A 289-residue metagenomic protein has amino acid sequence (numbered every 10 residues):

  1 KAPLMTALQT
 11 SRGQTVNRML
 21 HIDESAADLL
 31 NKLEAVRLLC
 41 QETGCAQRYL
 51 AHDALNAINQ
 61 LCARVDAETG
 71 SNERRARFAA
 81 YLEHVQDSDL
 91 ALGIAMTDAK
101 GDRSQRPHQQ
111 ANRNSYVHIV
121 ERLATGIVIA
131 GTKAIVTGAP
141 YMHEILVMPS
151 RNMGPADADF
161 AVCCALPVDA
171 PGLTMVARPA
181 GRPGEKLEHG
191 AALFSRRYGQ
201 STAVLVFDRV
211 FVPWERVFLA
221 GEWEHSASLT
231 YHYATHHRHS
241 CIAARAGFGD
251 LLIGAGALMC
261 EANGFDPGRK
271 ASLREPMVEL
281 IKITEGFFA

Functional and structural regions predicted by a protein language model:
A2-L92, E144: Internal helix-loop-helix
A63-V128: Gly/Pro-rich turn-and-neighbor structural signature
Y81-E83, Y116-I119, K133-T137, S150-P155 (+1 more regions): A generic local secondary-structure boundary/capping motif
L90-L92, T125, H143-I145, F160-C164 (+2 more regions): Structural beta-strand/beta-sheet cores of well-ordered domains, especially the beta-sheet scaffolds that support
R103, A177-P179, K186-R196: Short Gly/Thr-rich strand-loop-strand
T132, V136-K186: A short core secondary-structure module
E188-I283: Glycine-rich beta->alpha junctions and the first turn(s) of the following alpha-helix
F288-A289: C-terminal helix-coil-helix/basic helical segment that borders enzyme active sites and/or dimer interfaces and provides
